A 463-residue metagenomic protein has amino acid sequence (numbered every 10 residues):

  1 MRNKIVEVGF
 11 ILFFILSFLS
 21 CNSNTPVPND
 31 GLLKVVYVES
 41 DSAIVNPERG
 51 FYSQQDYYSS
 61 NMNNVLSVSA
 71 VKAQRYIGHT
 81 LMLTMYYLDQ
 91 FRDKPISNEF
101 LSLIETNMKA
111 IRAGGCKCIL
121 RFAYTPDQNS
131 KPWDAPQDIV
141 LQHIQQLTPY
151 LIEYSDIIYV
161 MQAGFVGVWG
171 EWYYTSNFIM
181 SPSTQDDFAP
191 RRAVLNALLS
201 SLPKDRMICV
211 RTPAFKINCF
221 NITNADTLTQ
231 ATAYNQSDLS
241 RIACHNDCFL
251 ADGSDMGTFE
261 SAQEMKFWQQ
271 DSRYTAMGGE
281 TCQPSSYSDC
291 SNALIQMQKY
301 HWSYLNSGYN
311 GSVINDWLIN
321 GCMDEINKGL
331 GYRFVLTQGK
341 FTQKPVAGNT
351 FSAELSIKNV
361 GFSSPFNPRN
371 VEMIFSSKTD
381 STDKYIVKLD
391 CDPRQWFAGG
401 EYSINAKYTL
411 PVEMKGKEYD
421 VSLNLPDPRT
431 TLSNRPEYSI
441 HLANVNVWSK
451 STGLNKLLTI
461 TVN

Functional and structural regions predicted by a protein language model:
R2, I11, L16-V36: Bacterial Sec-dependent N-terminal signal peptides
V27, N327-N463: Extracellular/luminal regions of secreted and cell-surface proteins that mediate adhesion/ECM remodeling
P28-L81, M85: Boundary/entry segment of secreted carbohydrate-active catalytic domains
S67-T125, Q137-V140, R206: Aromatic-lined substrate-binding rim segments of carbohydrate-active enzymes
E99-K117, D134-Q162, D187-S201: An active-site-proximal structural segment forming one wall of the substrate-binding cleft that immediately precedes
I119-N129, L147-T184: Active-site groove signature of glycoside hydrolases
V160-Q162, E171, T175-G311: Catalytic-core regions of glycoside hydrolase
D289-F341: Catalytic cores of secreted or luminal carbohydrate-active enzymes
